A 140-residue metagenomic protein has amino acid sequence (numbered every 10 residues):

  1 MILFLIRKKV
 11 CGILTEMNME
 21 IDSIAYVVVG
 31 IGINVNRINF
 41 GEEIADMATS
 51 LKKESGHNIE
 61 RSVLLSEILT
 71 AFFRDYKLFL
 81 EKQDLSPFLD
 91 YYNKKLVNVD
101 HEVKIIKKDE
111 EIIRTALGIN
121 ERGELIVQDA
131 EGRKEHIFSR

Functional and structural regions predicted by a protein language model:
M1-L3: A short glycine-rich, hydrophobically flanked beta-strand micro-motif that places a catalytic Asp/Glu for divalent metal
L5-R140: Long, positively charged amphipathic alpha-helical accessory segments at protein N-termini or as interdomain linkers
